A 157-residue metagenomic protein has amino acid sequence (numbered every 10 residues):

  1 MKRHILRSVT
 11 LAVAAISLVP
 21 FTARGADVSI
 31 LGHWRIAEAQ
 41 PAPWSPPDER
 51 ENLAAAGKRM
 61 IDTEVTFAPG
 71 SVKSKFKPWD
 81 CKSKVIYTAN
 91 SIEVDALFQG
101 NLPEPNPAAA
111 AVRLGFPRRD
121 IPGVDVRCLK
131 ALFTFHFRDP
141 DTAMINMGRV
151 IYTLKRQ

Functional and structural regions predicted by a protein language model:
K2-L11: Bacterial N-terminal signal peptides that target proteins for export
F21-G25: Sec/Tat signal peptide C-region and signal peptidase I cleavage site
D27-E49: Tryptophan-anchored aromatic micro-motifs
G32, G57, I61-D62: A glycine-biased structural micro-motif
I36, V72-K75, A143-N146: Short hydrophobic/aromatic-rich beta-strand segments that constitute the beta-sheet cores of beta-sandwich/beta-barrel
Q40-P43, V65-L132: Contiguous, well-ordered beta-strand patches that form the walls/edges of small beta-barrel/beta-sandwich domains
T63-V65, L132-H136, Y152-L154: Hydrophobic/aromatic beta-strand elements that line small-molecule binding cavities or substrate pockets in beta-rich
P78-D95, F137-Q157: Edge beta-strand at a domain terminus
